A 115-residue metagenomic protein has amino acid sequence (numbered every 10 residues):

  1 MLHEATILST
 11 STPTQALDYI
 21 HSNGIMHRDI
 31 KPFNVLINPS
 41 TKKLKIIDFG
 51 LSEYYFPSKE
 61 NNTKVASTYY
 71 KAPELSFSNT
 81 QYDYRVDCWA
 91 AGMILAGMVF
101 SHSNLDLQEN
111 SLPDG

Functional and structural regions predicted by a protein language model:
S9-T10: Activation segment signature within eukaryotic-like protein kinase domains
P13-I20, L95: Conserved hydrophobic alpha-helix
H21-I37: Catalytic-loop of the protein kinase fold
I37, N61-N62, Y82, V86: Conserved catalytic core of Hanks-family protein kinases
K45-D48: Pre-DFG segment of protein kinase catalytic domains
N61-L75: Conserved activation segment of eukaryotic-like protein kinases, specifically the C-terminal portion of the activation
F77-W89, M93-G115: Conserved C-lobe activation region of Hanks-type protein kinase-like domains
